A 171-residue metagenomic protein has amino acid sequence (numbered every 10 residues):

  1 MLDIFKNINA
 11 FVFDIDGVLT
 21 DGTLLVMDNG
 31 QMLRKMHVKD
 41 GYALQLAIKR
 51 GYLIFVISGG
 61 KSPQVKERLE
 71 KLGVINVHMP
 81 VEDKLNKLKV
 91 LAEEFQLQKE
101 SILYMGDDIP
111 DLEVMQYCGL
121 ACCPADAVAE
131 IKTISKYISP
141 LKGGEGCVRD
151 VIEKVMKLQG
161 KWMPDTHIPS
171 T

Functional and structural regions predicted by a protein language model:
M1-D83: Alpha-helical substrate-recognition element adjacent to the catalytic core
G30-L33, E70-K71, N76-H78, L85-T171: Mg2+-dependent phosphoryl-transfer enzymes with acidic/Ser/Thr/Gly-rich catalytic loops
